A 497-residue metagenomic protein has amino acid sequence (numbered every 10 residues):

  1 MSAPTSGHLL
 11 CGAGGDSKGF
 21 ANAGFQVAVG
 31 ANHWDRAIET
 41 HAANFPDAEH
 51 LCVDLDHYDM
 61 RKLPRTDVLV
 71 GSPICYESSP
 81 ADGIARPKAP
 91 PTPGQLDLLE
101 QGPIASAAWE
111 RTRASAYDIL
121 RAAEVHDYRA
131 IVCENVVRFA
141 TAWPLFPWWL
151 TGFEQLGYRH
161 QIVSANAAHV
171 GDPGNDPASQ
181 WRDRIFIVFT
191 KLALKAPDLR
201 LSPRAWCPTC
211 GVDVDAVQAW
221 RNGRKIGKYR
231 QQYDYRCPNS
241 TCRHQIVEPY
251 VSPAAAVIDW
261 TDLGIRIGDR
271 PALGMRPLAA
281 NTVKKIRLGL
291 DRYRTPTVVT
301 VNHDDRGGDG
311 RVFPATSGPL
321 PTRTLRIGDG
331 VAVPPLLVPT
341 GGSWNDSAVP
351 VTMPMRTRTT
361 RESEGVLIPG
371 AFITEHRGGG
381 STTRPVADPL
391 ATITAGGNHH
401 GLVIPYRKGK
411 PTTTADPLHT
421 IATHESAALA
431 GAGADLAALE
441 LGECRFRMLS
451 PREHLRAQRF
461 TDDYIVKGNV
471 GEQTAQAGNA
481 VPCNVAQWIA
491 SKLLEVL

Functional and structural regions predicted by a protein language model:
M1-L497: Conserved active-site and SAM-binding loop architecture of S-adenosyl-L-methionine-dependent nucleic-acid
